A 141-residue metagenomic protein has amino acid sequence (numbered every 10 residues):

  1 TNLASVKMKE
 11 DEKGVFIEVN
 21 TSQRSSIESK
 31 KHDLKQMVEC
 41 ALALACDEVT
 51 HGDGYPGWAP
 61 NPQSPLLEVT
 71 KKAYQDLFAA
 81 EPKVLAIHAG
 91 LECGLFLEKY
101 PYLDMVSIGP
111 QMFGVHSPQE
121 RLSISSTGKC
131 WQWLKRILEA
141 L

Functional and structural regions predicted by a protein language model:
T1-V15, S22, F78-R136: Zn-dependent metallopeptidase/amidohydrolase metal-coordination segment
N2-K7, E18-E28, E48-L67, G94: A short beta-alpha structural unit
D11, A43-L44, A140-L141: Secondary-structure boundary elements
I27-E48: Redox- and metal-dependent alpha/beta enzyme cores, enriched for Fe-S-associated oxidoreductases and cofactor-handling
H32-K35, Q63, E120: Conserved strand-to-helix beginnings and helix N-cap segments that scaffold or border functional pockets
M37, Y55-A86, T127-A140: N-terminal/domain-start segments enriched in small and hydrophobic, helix-friendly residues, covering either
E39, K71, C93-L97: Short glycine-/small-residue-rich flexible loop motifs, especially phosphate/cofactor-binding loops
